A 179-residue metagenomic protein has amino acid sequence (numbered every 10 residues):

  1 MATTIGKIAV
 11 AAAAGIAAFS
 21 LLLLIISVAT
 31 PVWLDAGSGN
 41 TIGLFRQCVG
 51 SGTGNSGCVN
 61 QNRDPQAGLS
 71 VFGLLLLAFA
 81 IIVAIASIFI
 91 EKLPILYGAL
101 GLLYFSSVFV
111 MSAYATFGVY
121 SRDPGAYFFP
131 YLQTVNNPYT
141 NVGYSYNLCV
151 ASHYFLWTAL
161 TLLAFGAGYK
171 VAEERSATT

Functional and structural regions predicted by a protein language model:
M1-G39, A86-Y97, Q133-N141, N147 (+1 more regions): Intrinsically disordered terminal tails
M1-T4, G50-L69, P130-C149: Juxtamembrane membrane-interface segments at transmembrane-helix boundaries in membrane proteins
A12-I25, A67-A84, G98-R122, Y146-L163: Alpha-helical transmembrane segments of multi-pass membrane proteins
L24-A67, I85: A surface-exposed beta-alpha-beta supersecondary segment
N40, F45-V49, V108-N147, Y169: Juxtamembrane loop segments immediately following a transmembrane helix
N40-Q47, A99-S106, R175-T179: Cytosolic juxtamembrane regulatory segments of membrane proteins
